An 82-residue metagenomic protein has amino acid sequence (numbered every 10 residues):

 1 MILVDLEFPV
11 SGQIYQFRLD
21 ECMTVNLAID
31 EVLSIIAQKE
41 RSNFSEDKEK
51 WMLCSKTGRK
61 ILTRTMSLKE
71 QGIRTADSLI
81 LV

Functional and structural regions predicted by a protein language model:
M1-V82: Ubiquitin system architectures
